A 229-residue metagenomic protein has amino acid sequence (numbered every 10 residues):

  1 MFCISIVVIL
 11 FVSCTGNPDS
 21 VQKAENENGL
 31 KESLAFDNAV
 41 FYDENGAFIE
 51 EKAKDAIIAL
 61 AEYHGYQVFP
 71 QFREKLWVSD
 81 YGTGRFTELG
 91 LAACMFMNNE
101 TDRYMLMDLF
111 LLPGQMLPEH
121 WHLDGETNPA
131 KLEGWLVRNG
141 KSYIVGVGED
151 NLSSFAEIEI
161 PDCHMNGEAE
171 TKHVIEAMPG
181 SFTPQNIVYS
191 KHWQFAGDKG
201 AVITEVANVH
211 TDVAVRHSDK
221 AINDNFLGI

Functional and structural regions predicted by a protein language model:
M1-S5, G114: Sec-dependent signal peptide recognition, specifically the positively charged N-region followed immediately by
V12-S13: C-terminal motif of bacterial Sec signal peptides marking the signal peptidase cleavage site
D19-M105, I229: A short, N-terminal "cap"/entry segment at the start of jelly-roll beta-barrel domains of the cupin/DSBH fold
A24-E27, D150-E170, K191-I229: Double-stranded beta-helix
G90, D108-P129, G148-N151, I175-P179 (+1 more regions): Conserved short histidine dyad/triad with adjacent acidic residue
A92-L106, E119-V137, E170, S190: A short beta-loop-beta micro-motif enriched in histidine and acidic residues
L112-P113, A130-L152, I158-E159: Glycine- and acidic-residue-biased ligand/ion/polar-headgroup-sensing regions
H164-F182: Extended, solvent-exposed segments with strong compositional bias
